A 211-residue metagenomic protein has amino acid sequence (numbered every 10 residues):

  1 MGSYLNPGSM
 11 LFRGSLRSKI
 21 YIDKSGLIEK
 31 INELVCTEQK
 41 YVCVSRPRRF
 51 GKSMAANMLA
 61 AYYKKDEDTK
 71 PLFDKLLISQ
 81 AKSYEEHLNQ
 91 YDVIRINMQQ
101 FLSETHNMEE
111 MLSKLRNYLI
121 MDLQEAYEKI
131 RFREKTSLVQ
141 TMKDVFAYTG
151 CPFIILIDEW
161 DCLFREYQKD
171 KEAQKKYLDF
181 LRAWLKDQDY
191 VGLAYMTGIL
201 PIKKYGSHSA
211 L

Functional and structural regions predicted by a protein language model:
M1-L211: Phosphate-binding site recognition
